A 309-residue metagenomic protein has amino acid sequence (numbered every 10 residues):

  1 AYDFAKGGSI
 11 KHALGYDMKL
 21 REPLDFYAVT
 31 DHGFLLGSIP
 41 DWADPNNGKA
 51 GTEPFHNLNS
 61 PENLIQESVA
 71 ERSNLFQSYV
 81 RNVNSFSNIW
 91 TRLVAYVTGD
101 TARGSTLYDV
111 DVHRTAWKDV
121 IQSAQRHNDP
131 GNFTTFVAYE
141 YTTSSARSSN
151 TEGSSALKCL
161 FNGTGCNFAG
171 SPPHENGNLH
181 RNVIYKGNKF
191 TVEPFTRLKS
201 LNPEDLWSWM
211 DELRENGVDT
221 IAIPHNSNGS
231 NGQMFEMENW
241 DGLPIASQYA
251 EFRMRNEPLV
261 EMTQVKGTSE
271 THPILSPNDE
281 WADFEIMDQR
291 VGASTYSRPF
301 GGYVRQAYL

Functional and structural regions predicted by a protein language model:
A1-L309: Extended, charged catalytic domains and RNA/DNA-binding interfaces, predominantly in divalent-metal-using enzymes
